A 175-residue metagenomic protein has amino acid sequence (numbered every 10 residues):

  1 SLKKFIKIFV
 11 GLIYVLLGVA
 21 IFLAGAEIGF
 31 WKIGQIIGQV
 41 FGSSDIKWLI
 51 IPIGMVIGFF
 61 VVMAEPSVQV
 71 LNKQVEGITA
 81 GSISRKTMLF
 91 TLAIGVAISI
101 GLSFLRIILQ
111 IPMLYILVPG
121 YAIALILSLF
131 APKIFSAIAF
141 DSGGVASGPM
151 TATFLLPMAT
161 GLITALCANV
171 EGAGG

Functional and structural regions predicted by a protein language model:
S1-L2, K73-G81, L129-G143, G172: Alpha-helical transmembrane segments
L2-V15: Alpha-helical transmembrane segments and their helix-start/interface "positive-inside/aromatic belt" motifs in integral
I6, G25, S43, L102-A124 (+2 more regions): Transmembrane helix-loop boundary segments of multi-pass membrane transporters
G11, G38-S43, K73-A80: Short amphipathic alpha-helical coupling elements at transmembrane boundaries
I21-I36, V62-V70: Transmembrane alpha-helix boundary signature
F22-G29, A152-V170: Hydrophobic alpha-helical transmembrane segments in multi-pass integral membrane proteins
F30-F41, A168-G174: Membrane-interface helix termini and inter-helical loops of multi-pass transporters
W48-S128: Helix-loop-helix junctions within the multi-pass membrane cores of secondary transporters/permeases
